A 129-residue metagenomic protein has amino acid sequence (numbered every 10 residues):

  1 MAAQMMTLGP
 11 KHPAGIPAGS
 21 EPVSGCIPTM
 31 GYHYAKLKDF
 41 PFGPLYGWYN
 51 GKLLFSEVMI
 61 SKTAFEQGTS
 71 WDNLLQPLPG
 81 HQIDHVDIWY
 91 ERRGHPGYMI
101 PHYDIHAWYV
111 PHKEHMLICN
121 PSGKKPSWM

Functional and structural regions predicted by a protein language model:
M1-M129: Metal-centered catalytic cores of metalloenzymes
